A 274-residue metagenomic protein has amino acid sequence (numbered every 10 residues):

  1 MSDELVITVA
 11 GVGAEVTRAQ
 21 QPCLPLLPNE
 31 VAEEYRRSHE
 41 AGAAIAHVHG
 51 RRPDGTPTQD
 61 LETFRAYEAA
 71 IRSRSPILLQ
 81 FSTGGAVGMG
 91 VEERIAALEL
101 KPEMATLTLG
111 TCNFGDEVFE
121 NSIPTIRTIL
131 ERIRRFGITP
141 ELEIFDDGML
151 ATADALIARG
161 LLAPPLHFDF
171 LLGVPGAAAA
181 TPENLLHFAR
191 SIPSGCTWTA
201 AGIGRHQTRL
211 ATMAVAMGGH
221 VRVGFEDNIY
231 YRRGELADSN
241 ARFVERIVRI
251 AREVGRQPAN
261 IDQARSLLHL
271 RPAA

Functional and structural regions predicted by a protein language model:
M1-C23, T106-N113: N-terminal small/glycine-rich loop or linker at the start of catalytic domains across soluble metabolic enzymes
D3, V9, T56-F81, T128-R135 (+2 more regions): Alpha-helix-loop-beta-strand connector modules within alpha/beta enzyme cores
V9, A43-P53, L79-T83, E143 (+1 more regions): Short beta-strand segments at enzyme active-site cores
A19, A44-A66, F114, L171-L172 (+2 more regions): Glycine-rich, proline-tolerant flexible connector loops at the mouths of alpha/beta enzymes
P28, T58-N121: Active-site beta->alpha loop and helix N-cap motifs at the rims of alpha/beta catalytic domains
V31, S38, H49, A105 (+4 more regions): Conserved, mostly hydrophobic/aromatic
M104-E226, A237: Catalytic alpha/beta core domains of metabolic enzymes, predominantly
L186, R190, T212-A274: Structured C-terminal cap/extension of enzyme domains
